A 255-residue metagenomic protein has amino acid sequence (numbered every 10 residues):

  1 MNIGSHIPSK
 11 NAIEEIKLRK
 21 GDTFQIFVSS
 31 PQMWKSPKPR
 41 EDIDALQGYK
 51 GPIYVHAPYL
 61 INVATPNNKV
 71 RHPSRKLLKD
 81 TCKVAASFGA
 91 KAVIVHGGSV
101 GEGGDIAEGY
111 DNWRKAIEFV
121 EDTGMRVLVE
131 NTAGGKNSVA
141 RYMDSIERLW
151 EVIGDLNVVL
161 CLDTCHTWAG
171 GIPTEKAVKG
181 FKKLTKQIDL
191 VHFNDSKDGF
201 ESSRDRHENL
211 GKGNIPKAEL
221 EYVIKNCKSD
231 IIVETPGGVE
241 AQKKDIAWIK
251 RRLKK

Functional and structural regions predicted by a protein language model:
M1-D80, K255: N-terminal pre-domain/capping segments
I3-I7, D22-I26, I53-A57, V93-V95 (+4 more regions): Hydrophobic faces of well-ordered beta-strands that scaffold small-molecule active sites in alpha/beta enzyme cores
H6-K10, F27-P31, P58-L60, G98-V100 (+4 more regions): Active-site beta-loop-alpha junctions enriched in small/polar residues
E14-K20, K38-Y54, D80-G89, E118-G124 (+3 more regions): Acidic (Asp/Glu)-rich catalytic clusters
S36-P39, I106-Y110, V139-M143, I172-E175 (+1 more regions): Conserved strand-to-helix beginnings and helix N-cap segments that scaffold or border functional pockets
D42-D44, R71-H72, D111, S145-I146 (+2 more regions): Short, hinge-like loop/turn segments at secondary-structure boundaries
V63-L160, A169: Active-site acidic/histidine proton-transfer and metal-coordination neighborhood in alpha/beta enzyme cores
E147-T164, W168-K255: Histidine-acidic metal/acid-base catalytic patches
